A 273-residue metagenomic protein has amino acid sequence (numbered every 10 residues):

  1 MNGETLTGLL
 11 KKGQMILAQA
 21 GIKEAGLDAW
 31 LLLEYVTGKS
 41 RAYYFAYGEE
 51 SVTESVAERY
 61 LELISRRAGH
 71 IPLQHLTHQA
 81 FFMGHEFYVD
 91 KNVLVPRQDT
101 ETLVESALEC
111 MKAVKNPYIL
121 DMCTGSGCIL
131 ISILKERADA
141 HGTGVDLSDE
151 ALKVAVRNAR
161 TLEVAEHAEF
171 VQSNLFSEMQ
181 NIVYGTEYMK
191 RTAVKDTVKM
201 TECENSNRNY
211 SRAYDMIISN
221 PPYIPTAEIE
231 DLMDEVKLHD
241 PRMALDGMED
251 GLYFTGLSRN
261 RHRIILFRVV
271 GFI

Functional and structural regions predicted by a protein language model:
N2-V52, V56-Y60: A short N-terminal interaction module
T7, D149, L252-G256: Non-membrane alpha-helical structural segments and their capping/turn regions in soluble enzymes
L10, A29-W30, Y60, L73 (+6 more regions): A general structural signal for well-ordered alpha-helical segments in protein cores
E34-E109: Conserved AdoMet
P96, G125, G251: Short glycine/threonine-rich catalytic loop with a Thr-x-Gly-x-Asp
E101-V198, E202-D231, L257: Conserved SAM/SAH cofactor-binding pocket of Class I
Y223-Y253: Mobile active-site "lid"/loop adjacent to the S-adenosyl-L-methionine
E249-I273: Conserved Class I SAM-dependent methyltransferase catalytic core
